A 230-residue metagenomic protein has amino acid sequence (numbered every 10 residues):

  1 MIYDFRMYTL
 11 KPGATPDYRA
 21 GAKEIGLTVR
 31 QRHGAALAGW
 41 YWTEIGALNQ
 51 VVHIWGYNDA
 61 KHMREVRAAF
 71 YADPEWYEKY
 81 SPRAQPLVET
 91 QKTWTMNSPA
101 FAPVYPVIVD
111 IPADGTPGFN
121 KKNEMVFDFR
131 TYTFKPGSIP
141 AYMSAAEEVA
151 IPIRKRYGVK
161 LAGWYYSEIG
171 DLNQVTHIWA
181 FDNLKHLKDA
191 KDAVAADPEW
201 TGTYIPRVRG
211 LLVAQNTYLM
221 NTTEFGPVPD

Functional and structural regions predicted by a protein language model:
M1-G202, P206-D230: Short S/T/G/P-rich N-terminal loop/turn motif that feeds into the first structured element of a domain
